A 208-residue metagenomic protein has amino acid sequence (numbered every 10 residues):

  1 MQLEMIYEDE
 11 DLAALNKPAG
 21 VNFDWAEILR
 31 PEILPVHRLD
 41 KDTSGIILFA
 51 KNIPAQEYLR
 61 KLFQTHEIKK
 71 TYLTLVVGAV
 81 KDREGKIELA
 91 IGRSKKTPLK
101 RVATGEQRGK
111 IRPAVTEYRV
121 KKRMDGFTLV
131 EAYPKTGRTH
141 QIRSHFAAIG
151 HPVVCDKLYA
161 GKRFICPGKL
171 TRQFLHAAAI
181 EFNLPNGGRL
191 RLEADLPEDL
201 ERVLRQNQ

Functional and structural regions predicted by a protein language model:
M1-V115, K122-M124, P167, F174 (+3 more regions): RNA pseudouridine synthases
L15, S144, C155: Active-site flanking residues adjacent to catalytic metal/cofactor-binding acidic residues
L59, R138-F146: Short beta-strand segments enriched for Tyr within beta-sheet-rich domains, predominantly fibronectin type III
K122, P134, L184-P185: Short, acidic, Ser/Thr-enriched surface-loop or helix-capping motifs
D125, V130-Y133: Short histidine-centered loop motifs in beta-beta connectors
K135-R138, L196-E198: Short solvent-exposed strand/turn elements
A147-R191: Phosphate/ribose-recognition catalytic cores of enzymes acting on nucleotide-derived substrates
